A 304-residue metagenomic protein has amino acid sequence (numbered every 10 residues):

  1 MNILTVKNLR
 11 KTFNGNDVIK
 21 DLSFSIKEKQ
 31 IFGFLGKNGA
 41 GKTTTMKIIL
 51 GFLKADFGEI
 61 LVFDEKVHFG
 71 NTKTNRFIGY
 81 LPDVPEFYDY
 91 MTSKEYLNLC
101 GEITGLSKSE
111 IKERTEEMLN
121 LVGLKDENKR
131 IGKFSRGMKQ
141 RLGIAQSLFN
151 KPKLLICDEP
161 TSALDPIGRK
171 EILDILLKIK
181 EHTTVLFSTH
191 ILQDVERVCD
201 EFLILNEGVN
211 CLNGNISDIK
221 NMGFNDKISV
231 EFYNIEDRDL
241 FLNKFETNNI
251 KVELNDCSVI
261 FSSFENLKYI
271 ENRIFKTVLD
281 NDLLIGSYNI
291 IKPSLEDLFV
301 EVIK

Functional and structural regions predicted by a protein language model:
M1-L4, K304: Short, Lys/Arg-enriched, disordered terminal segments
L4, K11-N206, L212: ABC transporter nucleotide-binding domains
E28, D126, N234, E265-N266 (+1 more regions): Non-catalytic surface loops within mature trypsin-like serine protease
V67, L212, N234, L267-K268: Alpha-helix N-cap/loop-to-helix initiation residues
F87-Y88, I260-E265: Short histidine/acidic/glycine/proline-rich micro-motifs that form metal- and phosphate-coordinating active-site loops
D174-S262: ABC transporter nucleotide-binding domain
N266-K304: C-terminal coupling/interaction segments
